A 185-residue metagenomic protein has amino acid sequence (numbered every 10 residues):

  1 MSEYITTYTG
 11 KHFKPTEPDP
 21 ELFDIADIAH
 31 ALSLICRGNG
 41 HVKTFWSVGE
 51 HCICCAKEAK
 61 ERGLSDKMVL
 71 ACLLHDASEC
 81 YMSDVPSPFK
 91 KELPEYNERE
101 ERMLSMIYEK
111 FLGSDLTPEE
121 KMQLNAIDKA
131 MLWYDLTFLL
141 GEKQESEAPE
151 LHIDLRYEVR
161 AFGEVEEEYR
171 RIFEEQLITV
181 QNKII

Functional and structural regions predicted by a protein language model:
M1-I185: Metal-dependent phosphohydrolase cores
